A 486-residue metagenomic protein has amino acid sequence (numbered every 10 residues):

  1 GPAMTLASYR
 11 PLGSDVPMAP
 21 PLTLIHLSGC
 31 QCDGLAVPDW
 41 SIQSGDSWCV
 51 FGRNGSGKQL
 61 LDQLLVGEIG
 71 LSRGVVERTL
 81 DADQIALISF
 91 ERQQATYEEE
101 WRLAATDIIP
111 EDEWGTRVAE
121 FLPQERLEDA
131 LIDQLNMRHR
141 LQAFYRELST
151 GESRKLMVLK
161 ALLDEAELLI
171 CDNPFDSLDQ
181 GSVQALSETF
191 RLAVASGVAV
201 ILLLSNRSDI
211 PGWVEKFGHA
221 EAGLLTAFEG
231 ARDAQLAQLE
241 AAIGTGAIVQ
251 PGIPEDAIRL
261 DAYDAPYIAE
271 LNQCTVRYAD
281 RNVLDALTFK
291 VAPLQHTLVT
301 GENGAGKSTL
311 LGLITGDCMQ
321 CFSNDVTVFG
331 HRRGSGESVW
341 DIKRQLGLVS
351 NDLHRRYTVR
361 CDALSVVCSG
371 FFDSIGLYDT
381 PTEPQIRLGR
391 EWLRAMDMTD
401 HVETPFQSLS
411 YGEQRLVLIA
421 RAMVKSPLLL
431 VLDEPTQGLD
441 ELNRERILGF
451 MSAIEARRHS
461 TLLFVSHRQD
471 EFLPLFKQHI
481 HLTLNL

Functional and structural regions predicted by a protein language model:
Q59-R126, L311-I375: ABC ATPase nucleotide-binding domain signature region
E98-E128, T226-E270, T382: Pre-NBD coupling/linker segments of ABC/ABC-like ATPases
R126-R140, E383-H401: Conserved ABC ATPase "signature" region
F144-S149, Y378-P381, P405-L409, E413: Conserved ABC ATPase signature
V158, I419: Hydrophobic anchor residue at the start of the ABC signature
L169-N173, L430-E434: Catalytic Walker B motif of ABC-type/P-loop ATPase nucleotide-binding domains
G212, A222-V249, G449, D470-P474 (+1 more regions): Conserved beta-strand-loop-alpha-helix hinge in the C-terminal portion of ABC ATPase nucleotide-binding domains
